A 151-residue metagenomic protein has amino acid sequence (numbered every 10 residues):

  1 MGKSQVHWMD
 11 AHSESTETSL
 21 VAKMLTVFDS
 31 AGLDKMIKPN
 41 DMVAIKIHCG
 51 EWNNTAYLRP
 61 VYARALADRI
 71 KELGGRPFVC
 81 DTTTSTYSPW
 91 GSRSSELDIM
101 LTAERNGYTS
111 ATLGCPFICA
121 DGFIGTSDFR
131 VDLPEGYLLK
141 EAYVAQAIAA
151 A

Functional and structural regions predicted by a protein language model:
M1-A151: N-terminal and secondary-structure boundary signal
